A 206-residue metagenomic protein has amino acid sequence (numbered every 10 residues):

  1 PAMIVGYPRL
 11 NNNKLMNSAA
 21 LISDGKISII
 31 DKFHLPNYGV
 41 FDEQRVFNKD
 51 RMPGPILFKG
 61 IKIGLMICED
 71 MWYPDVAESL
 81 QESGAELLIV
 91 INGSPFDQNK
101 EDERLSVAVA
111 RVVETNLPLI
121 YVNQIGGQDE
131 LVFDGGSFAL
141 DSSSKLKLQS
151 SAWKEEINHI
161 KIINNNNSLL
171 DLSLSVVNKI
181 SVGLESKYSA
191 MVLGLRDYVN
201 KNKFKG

Functional and structural regions predicted by a protein language model:
P1-G206: Enzyme catalytic cores with a strong preference for nitrogen-chemistry domains
